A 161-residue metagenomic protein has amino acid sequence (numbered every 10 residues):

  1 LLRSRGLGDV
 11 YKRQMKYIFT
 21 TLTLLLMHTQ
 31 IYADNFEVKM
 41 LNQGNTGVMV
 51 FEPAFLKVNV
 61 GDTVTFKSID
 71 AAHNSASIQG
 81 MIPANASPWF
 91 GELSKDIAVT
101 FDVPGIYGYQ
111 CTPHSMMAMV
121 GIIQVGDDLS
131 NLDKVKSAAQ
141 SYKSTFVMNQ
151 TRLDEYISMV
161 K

Functional and structural regions predicted by a protein language model:
L1-Q14: Single conserved hydrophobic/aromatic residue that forms the stacking wall/gate of nucleotide- or nucleobase-binding
M15-F19, Q150: Extended boundary segments
T20-T21, I31: Cleavable N-terminal signal peptides
A33-K161: Extracytoplasmic copper-binding redox domains, predominantly the cupredoxin/blue-copper superfamily
